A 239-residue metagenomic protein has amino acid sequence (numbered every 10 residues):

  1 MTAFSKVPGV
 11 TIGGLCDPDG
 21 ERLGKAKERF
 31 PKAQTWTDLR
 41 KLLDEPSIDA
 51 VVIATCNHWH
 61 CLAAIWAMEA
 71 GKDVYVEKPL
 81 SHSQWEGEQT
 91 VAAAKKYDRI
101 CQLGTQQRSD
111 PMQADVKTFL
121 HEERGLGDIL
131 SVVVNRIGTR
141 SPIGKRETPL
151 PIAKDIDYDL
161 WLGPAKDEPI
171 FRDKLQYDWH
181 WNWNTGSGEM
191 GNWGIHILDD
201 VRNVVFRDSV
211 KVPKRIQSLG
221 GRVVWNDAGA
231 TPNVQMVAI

Functional and structural regions predicted by a protein language model:
M1, L23-K25, E45, R140-I143 (+2 more regions): Short, solvent-exposed loop/turn elements at domain surfaces
M1-V76, H82-I100: N-terminal glycine-/serine-/threonine-rich beta1-alpha1-beta2 phosphate-ribose binding loop of Rossmann-like
G9-T11, S47, G125-D128, V212: Short loop/turn motifs at secondary-structure junctions
I12-D17, V52-A54, Y75-V76, H82 (+5 more regions): Structural recognition of the beta-strand scaffold that forms the well-ordered cores of secreted hydrolase catalytic
K27, R40-L43, A64-M68, V91 (+6 more regions): Non-transmembrane alpha-helical segments in soluble domains of secreted/periplasmic/extracellular proteins
C61, I65, E88, D110-A114 (+2 more regions): A structural signal for well-ordered alpha-helical segments within the folded catalytic domains of diverse enzymes
D73, S81-L160: A contiguous active-site-proximal alpha/beta segment in oxidoreductase catalytic domains
D159-I239: Rossmann-like dinucleotide-binding domain that binds NAD(P)(H)
